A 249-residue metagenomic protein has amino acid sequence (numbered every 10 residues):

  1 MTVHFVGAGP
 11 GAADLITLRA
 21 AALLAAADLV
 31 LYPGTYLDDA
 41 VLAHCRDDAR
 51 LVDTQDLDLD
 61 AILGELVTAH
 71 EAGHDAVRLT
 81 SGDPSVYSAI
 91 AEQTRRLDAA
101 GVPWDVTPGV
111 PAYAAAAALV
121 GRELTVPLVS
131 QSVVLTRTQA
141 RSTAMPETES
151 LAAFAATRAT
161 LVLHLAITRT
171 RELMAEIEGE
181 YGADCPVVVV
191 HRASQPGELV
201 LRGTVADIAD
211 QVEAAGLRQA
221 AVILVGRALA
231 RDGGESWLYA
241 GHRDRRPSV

Functional and structural regions predicted by a protein language model:
M1, A12, D83-T157, L201-R202: Class I SAM-dependent methyltransferase SAM-binding "motif I" and its flanking Rossmann-like core
M1-V110, A115, A209: Class I S-adenosyl-L-methionine
T2-F5, A61, A72-A76, A89 (+3 more regions): A contiguous loop/helix-start segment that scaffolds small-molecule binding in enzyme catalytic cores
A21, A43, T68, T125-V126 (+3 more regions): Short secondary-structure boundary/capping segments
Y32-G34, T80, R137, L165 (+1 more regions): Short beta-strand/turn micro-motifs composed of small residues that flank or help shape donor/cofactor-binding pockets
A43-H44, L119, E176: Residue-level signal for well-ordered alpha-helical positions
D48-R50, R122-P127, E180, T204-D207: Short, hinge-like loop/turn segments at secondary-structure boundaries
